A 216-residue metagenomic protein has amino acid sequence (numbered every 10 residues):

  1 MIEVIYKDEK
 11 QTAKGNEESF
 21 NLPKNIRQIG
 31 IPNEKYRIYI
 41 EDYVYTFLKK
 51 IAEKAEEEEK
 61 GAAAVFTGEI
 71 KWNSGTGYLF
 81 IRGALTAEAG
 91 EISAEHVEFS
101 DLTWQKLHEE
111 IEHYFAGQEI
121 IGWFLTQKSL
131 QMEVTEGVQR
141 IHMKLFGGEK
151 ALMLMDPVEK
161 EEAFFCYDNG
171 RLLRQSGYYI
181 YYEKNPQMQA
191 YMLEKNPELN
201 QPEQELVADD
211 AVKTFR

Functional and structural regions predicted by a protein language model:
M1-I121, S129-A211: N-terminal beta-strand/alpha-helix entry module and adjacent surface of metal-dependent catalytic domains
